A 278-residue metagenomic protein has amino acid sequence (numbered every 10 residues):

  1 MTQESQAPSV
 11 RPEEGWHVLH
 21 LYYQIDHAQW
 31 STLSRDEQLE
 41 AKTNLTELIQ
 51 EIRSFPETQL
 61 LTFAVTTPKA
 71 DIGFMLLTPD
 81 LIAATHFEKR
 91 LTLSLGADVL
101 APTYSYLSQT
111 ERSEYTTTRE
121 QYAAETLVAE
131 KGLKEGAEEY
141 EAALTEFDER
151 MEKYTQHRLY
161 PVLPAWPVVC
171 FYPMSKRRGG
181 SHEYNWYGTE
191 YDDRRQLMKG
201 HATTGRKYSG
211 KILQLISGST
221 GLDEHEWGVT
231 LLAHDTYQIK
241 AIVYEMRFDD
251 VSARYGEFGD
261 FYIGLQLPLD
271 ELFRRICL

Functional and structural regions predicted by a protein language model:
M1-A64: An N-terminus-focused feature that recognizes amino-terminal "leader" regions
L19, R35-N44, Y244, D250 (+2 more regions): Activation on folded, globular domain regions of eukaryotic proteins
H20-A28, F171-R177, Q266: Short loop/turn segments at strand-loop or loop-helix junctions that form parts of catalytic or ligand-binding pockets
L21, T66-D80, R119, C170-M174 (+2 more regions): Short, well-ordered beta-strand segments in beta-rich or mixed alpha/beta enzyme and ligand-binding folds
D26, T62-P164, H234, L265-P268: Hydrophobic, ordered structural segments
S34-F55, T92, W186-K211, R247: Short amphipathic alpha-helical segments
I49-A70, D98-R112, G200-H225, I242 (+1 more regions): Short, glycine- and small/hydrophobic-rich beta-strand elements in well-ordered beta-sheets
E130-L215: Surface-exposed interaction/gating patches
